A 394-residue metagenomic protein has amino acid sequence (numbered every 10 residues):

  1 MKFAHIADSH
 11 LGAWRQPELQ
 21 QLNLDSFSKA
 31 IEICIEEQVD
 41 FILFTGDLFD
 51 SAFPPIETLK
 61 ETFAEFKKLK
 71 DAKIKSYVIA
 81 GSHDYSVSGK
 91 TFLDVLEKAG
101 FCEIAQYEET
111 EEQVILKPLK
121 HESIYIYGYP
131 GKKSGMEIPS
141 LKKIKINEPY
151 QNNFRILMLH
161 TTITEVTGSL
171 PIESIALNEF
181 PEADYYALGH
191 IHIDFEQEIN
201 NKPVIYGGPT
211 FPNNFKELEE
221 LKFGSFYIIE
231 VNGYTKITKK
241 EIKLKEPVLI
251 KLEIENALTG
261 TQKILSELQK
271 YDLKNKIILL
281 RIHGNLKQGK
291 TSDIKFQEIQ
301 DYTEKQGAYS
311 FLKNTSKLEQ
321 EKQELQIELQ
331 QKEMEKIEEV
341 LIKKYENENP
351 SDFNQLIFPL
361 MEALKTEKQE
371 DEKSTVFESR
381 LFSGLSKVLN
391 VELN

Functional and structural regions predicted by a protein language model:
M1-E65, T366-K368, E372-V376, L393: N-terminal active-site segment of His-dependent metallophosphoesterases
H5, F44, V78, L157 (+1 more regions): Structural beta-sheet core signal
N23-L24, T58-L59, E137, A257 (+1 more regions): A conditional alpha-helix N-cap/helix-loop micro-motif detector
C34-Q38, P149-Q151, Y271-L273: Glycine-rich phosphate-binding loop signature in dinucleotide/nucleotide-binding domains
F41, A52-K68, A72-E230: His/Asp/Glu-rich metal-coordinating catalytic cores of metallo-dependent phosphodiesterases/hydrolases acting on
K236-N394: Accessory, non-catalytic peripheral segments of nucleic-acid enzymes
